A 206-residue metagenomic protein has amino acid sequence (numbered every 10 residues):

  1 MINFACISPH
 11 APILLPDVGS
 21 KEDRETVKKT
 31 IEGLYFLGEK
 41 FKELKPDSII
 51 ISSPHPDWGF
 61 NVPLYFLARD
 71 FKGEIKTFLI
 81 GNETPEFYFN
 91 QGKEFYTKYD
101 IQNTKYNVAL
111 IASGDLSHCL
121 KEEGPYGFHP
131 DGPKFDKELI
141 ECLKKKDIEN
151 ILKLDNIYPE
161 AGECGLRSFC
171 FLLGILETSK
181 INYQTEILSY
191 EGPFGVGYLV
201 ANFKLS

Functional and structural regions predicted by a protein language model:
M1-F60, Y65, K76: A short aromatic-anchored loop/beta-hairpin motif
R24-E25, F78-Y88, Y126, Y158-P159: Flexible, glycine/proline-enriched loop segments at strand-loop-helix junctions that form or flank small-ligand binding
E32-G33, K145-Y190: Polyanion-binding loop/helix "lid" in catalytic or ligand-binding cores
G59-N103: Glycine-rich phosphate- or other oxyanion-binding loops that anchor nucleotides, phosphorylated ligands
F87-F135: Active-site beta-strand/loop microenvironment that shapes enzyme catalytic pockets
G127-N150: Gly/Ser/Thr-rich active-site loops/lids in small-molecule metabolic enzymes that frequently grip phosphoryl groups
E191-S206: Membrane-interface soluble catalytic domains
